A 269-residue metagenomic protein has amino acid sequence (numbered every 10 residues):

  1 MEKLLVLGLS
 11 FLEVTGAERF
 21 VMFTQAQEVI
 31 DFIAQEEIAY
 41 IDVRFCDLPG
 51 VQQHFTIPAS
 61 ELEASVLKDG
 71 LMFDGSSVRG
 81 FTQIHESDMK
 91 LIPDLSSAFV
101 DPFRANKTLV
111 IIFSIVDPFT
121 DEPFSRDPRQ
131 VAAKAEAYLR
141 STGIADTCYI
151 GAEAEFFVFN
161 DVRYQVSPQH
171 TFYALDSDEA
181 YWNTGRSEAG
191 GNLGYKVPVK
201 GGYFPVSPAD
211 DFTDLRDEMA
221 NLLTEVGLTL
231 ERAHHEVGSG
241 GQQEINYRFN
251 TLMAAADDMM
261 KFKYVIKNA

Functional and structural regions predicted by a protein language model:
L4: Cationic, low-complexity basic patches in intrinsically disordered or flexible, solvent-exposed regions
L7-S10, P128: Generic alpha-helix initiation/capping and coil-helix boundary signal
L9-V21: Short, Lys/Arg-enriched N-terminal segments with co-localized hydrophobic residues within the first ~10-30 amino acids
F20-A269: Glycine-rich, acidic/polar active-site loops that bind/position phosphate-bearing ligands
